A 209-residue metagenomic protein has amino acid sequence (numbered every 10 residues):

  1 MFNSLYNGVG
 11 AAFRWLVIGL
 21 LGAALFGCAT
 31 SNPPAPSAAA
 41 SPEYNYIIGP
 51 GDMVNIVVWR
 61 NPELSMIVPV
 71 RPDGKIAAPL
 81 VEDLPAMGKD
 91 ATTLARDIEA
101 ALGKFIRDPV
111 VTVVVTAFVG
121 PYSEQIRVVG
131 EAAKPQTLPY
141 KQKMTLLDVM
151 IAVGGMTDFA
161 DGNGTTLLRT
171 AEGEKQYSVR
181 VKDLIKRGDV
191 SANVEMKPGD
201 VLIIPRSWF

Functional and structural regions predicted by a protein language model:
F2-F13, A24-F209: Ser/Thr/Pro/Gly-biased, low-complexity, turn-/loop-rich segments that often occur immediately after N-terminal
L16-L21: Sec-dependent N-terminal signal peptides
